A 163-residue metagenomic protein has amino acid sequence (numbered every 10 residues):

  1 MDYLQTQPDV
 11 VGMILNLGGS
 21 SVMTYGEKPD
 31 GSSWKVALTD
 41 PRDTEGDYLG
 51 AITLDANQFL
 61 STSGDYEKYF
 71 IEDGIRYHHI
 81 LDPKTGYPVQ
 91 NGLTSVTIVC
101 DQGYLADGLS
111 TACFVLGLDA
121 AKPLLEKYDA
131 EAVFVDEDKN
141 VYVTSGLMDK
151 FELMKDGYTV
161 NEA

Functional and structural regions predicted by a protein language model:
M1-A163: Mature catalytic core of soluble alpha/beta enzymes
